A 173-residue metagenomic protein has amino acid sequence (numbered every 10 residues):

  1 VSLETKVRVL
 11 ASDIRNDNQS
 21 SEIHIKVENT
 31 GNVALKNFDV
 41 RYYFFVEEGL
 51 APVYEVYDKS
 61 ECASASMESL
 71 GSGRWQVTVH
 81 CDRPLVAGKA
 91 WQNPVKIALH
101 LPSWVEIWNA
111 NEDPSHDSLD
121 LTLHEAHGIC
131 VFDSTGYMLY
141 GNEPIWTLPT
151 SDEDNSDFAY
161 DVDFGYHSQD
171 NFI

Functional and structural regions predicted by a protein language model:
V1-Q19: Low-complexity, acidic Ser/Thr/Pro/Gly-rich terminal tails and inter-domain linkers that flank the onset of structured
D13-R15, K26-N32: Asparagine-centered strand-capping/turn motif at beta-strand->loop junctions
S21-N29, G88: Short, well-ordered beta-strand segments enriched in hydrophobic/aromatic residues
V33-N37: Short acidic/proline- and small/hydrophobic-mixed sequence motifs that coincide with surface turns and coil-to-beta
Y43-S60: Short aromatic-acidic-glycine turn motif
D58-S103: Intrinsically disordered, low-complexity Pro/Gly/Ser/Thr-rich segments with frequent PxxP/GP/PP motifs and embedded
P94-N155: Terminal connector regions
